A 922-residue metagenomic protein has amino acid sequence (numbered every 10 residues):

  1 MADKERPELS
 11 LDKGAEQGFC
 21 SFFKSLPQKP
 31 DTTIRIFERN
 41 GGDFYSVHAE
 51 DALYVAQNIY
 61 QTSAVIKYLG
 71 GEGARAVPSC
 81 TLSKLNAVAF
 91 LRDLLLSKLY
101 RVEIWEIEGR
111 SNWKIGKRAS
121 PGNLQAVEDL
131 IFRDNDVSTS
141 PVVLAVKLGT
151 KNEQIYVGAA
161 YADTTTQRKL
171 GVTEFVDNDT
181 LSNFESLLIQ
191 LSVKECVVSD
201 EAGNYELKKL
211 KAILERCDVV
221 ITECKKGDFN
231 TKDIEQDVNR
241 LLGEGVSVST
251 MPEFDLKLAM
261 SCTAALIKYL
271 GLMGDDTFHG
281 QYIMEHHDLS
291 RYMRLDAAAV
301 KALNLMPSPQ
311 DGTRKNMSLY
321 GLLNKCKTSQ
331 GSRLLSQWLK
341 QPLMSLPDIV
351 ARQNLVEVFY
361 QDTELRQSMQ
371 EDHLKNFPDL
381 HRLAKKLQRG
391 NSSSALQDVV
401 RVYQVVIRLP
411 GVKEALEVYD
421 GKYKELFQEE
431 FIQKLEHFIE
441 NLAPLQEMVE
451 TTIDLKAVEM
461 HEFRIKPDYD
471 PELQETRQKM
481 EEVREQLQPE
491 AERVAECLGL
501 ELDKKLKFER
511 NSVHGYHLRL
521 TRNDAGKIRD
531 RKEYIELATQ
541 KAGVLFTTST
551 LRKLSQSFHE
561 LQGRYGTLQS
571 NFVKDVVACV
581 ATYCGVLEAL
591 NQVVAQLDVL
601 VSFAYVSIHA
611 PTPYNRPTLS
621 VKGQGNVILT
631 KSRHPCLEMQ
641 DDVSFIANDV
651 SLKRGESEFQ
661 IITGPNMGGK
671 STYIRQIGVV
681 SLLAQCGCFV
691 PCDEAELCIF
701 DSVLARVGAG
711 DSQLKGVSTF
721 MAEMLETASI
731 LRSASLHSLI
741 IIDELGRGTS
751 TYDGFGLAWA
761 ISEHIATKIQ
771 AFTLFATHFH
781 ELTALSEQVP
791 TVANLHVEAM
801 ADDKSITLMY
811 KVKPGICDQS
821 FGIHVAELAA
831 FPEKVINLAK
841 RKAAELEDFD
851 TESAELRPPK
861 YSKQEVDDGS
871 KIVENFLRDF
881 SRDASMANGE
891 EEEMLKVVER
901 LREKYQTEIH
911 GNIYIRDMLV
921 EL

Functional and structural regions predicted by a protein language model:
M1-K340, P347-Q361, R382-R389, T451 (+6 more regions): Basic, polar low-complexity surface loops/patches
K13, C80, K84, L256 (+18 more regions): Conserved phosphate/pyrophosphate-binding and hydrolysis machinery centered on Walker-type P-loop NTPases, extending
Q28, K466-R510, H514: N-terminal accessory targeting/assembly segments
F44-L69, Y156-A162, K169, S182-L187 (+8 more regions): A conserved P-loop NTPase coupling/switch region
I107, G116, G122, F278-H287 (+4 more regions): Long, charged, glycine-rich C-terminal linkers/tails
P252, L256, R522-Q556, V599-L922: ATPase nucleotide-binding head domains, primarily ABC-like/P-loop NTPase cores
I349-R352, V356-F359, N376-L387, V402-Y419 (+14 more regions): Amphipathic alpha-helices that form helix-helix packing interfaces
